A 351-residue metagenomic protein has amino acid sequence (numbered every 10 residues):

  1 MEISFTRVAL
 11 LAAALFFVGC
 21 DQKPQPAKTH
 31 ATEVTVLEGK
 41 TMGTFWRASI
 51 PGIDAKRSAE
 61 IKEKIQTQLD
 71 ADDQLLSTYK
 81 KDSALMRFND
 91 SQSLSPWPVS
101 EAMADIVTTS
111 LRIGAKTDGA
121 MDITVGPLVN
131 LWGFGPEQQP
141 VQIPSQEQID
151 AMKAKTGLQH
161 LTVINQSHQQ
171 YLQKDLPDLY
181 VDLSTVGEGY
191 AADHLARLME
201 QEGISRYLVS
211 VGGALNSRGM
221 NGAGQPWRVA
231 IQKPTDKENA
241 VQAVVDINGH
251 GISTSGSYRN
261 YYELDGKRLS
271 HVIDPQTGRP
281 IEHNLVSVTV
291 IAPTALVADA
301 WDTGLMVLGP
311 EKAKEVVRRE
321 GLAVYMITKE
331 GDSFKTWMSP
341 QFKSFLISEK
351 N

Functional and structural regions predicted by a protein language model:
E2-F5, F17-N351: Mature catalytic core of soluble alpha/beta enzymes
L10-F17: Hydrophobic helical h-region of N-terminal Sec-dependent signal peptides in bacterial secretory/periplasmic proteins
